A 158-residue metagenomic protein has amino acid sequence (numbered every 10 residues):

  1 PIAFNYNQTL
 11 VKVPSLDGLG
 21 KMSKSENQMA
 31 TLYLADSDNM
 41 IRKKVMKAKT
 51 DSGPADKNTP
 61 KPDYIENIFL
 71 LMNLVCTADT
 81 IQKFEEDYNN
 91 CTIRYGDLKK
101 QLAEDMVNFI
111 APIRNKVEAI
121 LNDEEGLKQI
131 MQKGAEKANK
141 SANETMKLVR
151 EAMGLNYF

Functional and structural regions predicted by a protein language model:
P1-F158: Conserved nucleotide- and phosphate/pyrophosphate-binding catalytic cores in adenylate/nucleotidyl-handling enzymes
